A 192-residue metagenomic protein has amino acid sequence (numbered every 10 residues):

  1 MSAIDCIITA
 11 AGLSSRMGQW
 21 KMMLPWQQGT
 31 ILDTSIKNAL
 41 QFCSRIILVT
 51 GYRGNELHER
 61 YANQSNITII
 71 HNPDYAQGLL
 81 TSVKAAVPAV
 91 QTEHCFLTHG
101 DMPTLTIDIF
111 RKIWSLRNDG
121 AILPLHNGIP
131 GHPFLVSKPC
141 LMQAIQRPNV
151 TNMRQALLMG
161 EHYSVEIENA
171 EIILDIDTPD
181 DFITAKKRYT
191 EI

Functional and structural regions predicted by a protein language model:
S2, M142, P148-I192: Conserved alpha/beta core of the MobA/IspD/sugar-nucleotide pyrophosphorylase nucleotidyltransferase superfamily
S2-P130, E161-N169: Nucleotide and nucleotide-moiety/phosphate-recognizing core
S14, L24, L141-M142, I183: Nucleotide phosphate-binding site architecture
T104, F134-L135, D175-I176: Short aromatic/basic micro-patch
P130-G131, V136, N152, E171: A conserved catalytic-core signature of glycosyltransferases
G131-Q143, P179: Conserved nucleotide-sugar donor-binding and metal-coordinating catalytic region shared by glycosyltransferases
